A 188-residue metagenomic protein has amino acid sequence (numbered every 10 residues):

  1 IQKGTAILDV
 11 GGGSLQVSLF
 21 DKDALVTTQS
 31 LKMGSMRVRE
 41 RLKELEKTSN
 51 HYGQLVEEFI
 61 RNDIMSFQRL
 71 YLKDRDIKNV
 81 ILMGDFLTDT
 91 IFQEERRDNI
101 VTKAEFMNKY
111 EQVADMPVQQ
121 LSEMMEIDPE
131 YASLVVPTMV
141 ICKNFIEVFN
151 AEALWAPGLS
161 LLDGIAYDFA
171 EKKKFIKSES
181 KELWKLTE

Functional and structural regions predicted by a protein language model:
I1-G4, L19-K22, T27-E188: Helical "lid/coupling" subdomains associated with nucleotide-phosphate turnover
T5-D9: Short glycine-aspartate micro-motif
G13-Q16: Acidic, divalent-metal-coordinating active-site segment for phosphoryl/phosphodiester hydrolysis, typified by short
